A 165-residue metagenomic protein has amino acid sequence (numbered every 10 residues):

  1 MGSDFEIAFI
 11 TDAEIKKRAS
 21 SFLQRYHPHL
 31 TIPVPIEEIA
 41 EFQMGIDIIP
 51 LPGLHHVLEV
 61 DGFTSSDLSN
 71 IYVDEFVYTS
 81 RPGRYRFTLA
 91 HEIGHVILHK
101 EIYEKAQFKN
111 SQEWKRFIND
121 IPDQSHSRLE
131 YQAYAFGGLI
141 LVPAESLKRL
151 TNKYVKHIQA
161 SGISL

Functional and structural regions predicted by a protein language model:
M1-L165: Active-site hotspot residues in diverse enzymes, especially metal/ion-binding acidic/histidine motifs
